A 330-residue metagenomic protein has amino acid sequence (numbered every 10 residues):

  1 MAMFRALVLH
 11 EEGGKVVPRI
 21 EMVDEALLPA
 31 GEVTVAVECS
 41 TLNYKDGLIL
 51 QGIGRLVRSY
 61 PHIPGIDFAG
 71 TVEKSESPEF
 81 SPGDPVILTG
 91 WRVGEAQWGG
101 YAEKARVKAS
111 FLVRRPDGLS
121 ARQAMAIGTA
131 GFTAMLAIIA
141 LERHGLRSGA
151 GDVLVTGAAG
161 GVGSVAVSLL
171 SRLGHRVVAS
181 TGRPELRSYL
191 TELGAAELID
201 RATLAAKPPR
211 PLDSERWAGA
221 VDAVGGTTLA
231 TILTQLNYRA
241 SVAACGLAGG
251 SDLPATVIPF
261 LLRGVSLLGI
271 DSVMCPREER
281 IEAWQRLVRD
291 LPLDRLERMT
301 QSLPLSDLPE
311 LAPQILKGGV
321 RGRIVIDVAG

Functional and structural regions predicted by a protein language model:
A2, I281-G330: C-terminal hydrophobic helical "lid"/dimerization subdomain of Rossmann-like NAD(P)H-dependent oxidoreductases
A26-T41, I53-V93: Glycine-rich beta-strand-centered segment in the early N-terminal region that forms part of a ligand/cofactor-binding
D84-P85, K104, R172, S241: Residue-level marker of beta-strand positions
T89-L154: NAD(P)H dinucleotide-binding glycine-rich loop of Rossmann-like/cofactor-binding domains, especially the beta1-alpha1
Y101, G182-Y189, S251-V257: Short, glycine/polar-rich helix-capping loops at beta-to-alpha or helix-loop-helix junctions that flank or form
G131-F132, G157-S164, G225: Glycine-rich NAD(P) Rossmann-fold beta1-alpha1 loop
S171-T227, Q285: Adenosine-nucleotide cofactor-binding segment
T227-L293, D327-A329: Glycine-rich phosphate-binding loop and adjacent beta-alpha segment of Rossmann(oid) nucleotide-cofactor-binding
